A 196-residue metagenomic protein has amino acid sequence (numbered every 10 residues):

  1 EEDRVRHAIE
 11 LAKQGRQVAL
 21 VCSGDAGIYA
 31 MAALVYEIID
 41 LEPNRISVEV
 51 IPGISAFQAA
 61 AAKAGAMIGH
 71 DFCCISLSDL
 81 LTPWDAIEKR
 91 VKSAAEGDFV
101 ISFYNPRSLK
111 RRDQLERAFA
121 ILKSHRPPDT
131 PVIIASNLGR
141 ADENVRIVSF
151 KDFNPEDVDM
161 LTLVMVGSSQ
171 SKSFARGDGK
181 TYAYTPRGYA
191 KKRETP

Functional and structural regions predicted by a protein language model:
E1-R4, A56, L80, G139-R140: Short acidic loop-to-helix transition motifs that present clustered carboxylates
E1-V48, A59, N154, K191: Class I S-adenosyl-L-methionine
R4-H7, M31, P83, I87-R90 (+1 more regions): General structural feature for long, well-ordered alpha-helical segments within catalytic domains of soluble enzymes
V5-A8, A59-A61, A141-V148: Short, solvent-exposed polar/charged micro-motifs at secondary-structure junctions
I9, A62-A64, E88-K92, I121-K123 (+1 more regions): A generic local secondary-structure boundary/capping motif
Q17-V18, E96-P196: A contiguous loop/helix-start segment that scaffolds small-molecule binding in enzyme catalytic cores
S23, L77-D79, N105, N137: Cofactor-binding loop segments of dinucleotide-utilizing enzymes, especially the Rossmann-like FAD- and NAD(P)+-binding
I28-G97, Q170-S171: Class I SAM-dependent methyltransferase SAM-binding "motif I" and its flanking Rossmann-like core
